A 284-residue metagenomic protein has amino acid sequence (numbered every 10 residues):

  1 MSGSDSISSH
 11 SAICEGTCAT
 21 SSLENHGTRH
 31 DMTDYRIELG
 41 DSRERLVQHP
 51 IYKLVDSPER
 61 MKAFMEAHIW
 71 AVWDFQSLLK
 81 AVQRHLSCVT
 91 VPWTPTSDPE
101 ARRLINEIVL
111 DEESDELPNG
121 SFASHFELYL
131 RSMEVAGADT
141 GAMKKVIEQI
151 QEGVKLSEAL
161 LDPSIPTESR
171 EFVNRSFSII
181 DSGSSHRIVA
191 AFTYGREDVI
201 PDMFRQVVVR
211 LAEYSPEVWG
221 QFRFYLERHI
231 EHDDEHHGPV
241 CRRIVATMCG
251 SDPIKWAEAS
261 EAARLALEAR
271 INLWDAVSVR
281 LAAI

Functional and structural regions predicted by a protein language model:
N25-I284: Non-heme di-metal
